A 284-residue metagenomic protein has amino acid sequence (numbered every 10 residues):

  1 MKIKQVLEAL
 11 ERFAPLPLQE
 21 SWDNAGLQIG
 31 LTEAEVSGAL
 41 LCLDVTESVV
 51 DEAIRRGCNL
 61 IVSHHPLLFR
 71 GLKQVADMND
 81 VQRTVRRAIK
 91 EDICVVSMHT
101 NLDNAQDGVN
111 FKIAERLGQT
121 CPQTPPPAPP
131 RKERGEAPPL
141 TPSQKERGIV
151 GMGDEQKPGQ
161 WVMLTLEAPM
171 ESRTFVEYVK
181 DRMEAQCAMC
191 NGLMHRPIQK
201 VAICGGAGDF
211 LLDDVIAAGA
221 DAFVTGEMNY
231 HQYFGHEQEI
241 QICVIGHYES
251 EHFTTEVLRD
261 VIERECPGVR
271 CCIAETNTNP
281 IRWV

Functional and structural regions predicted by a protein language model:
M1-V284: Hydrophobic structural segments
